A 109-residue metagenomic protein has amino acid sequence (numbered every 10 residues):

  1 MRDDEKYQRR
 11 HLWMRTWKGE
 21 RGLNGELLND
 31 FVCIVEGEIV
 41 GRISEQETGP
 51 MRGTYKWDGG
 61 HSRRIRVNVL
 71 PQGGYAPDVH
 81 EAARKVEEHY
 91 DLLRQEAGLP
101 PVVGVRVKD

Functional and structural regions predicted by a protein language model:
M1-E38, R66, G104-R106: Negatively charged, low-complexity tracts enriched in Asp/Glu with abundant Ser/Thr
D30-C33, Y55-H61: A short beta-strand signature
Q46-P50: Short beta-strand micro-motifs enriched in acidic
R52-K56, N68: A short, polar/proline- and glycine-enriched secondary-structure boundary/capping micro-motif
G60-E81: A short, exposed loop/beta-hairpin motif centered on an aromatic-Gly-Thr core
A76-A97: A short, charged, amphipathic alpha-helix used as a generic interaction element across diverse proteins
Q95-D109: Intrinsically disordered, low-complexity charged/polar segments
